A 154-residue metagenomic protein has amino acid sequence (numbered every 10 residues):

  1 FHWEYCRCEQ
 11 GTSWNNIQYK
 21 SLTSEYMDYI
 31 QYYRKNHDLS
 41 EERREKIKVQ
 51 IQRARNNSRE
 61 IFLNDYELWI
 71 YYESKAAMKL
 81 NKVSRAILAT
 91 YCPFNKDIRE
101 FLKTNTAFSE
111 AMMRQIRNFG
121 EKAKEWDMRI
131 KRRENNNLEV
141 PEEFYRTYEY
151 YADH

Functional and structural regions predicted by a protein language model:
F1-H154: Active-site-flanking segments in enzyme catalytic domains
